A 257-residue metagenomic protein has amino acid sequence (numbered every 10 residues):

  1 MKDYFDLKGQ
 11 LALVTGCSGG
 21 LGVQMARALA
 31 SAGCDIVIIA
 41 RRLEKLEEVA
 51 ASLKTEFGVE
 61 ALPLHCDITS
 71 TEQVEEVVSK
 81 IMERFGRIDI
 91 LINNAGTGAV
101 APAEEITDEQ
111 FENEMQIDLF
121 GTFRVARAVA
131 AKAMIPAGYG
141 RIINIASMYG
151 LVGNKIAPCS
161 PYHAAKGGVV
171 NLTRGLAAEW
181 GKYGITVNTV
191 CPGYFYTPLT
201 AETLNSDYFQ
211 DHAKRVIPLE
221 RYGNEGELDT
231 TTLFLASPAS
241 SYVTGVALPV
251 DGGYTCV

Functional and structural regions predicted by a protein language model:
K2-D6, T232-L233, T244-V257: Short C-terminal tail/terminal secondary-structure segment of NAD(P)H-dependent dehydrogenase/reductase domains
S18-G19: Conserved glycine-rich cofactor-binding loop
I92, G181, T186, V243-G245: Short, small/polar-rich loop/turn modules that mediate ligand/substrate recognition or access, typified
P102-A103, T107-M115, A213: Substrate-binding pocket helix/loop in short-chain dehydrogenase/reductase
A126, A165, T173: Active-site helix of classical SDR
A131-K132, A178-K182, S241: Alpha-helical segment proximal to the catalytic Tyr-Lys
S147: Residue(s) in the substrate-gating loop at a strand-loop-helix junction that position the organic substrate next
